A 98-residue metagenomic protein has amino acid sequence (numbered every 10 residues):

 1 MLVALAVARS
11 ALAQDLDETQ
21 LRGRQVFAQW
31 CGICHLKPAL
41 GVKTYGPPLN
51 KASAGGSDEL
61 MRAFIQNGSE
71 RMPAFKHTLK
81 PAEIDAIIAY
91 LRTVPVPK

Functional and structural regions predicted by a protein language model:
M1-A6: Bacterial N-terminal signal peptides
A8-S10: N-terminal signal peptide c-region/cleavage motif recognized by signal peptidases
L16-T19, R24-P48, A63, E70-R71 (+1 more regions): Periplasmic/extracellular electron-transfer cofactor-ligation site, primarily the c-type cytochrome heme-c attachment
E18-T19, S53, L79: Extracytoplasmic/periplasmic, Sec-exported soluble proteins
T19-R22, S57, M61, E83-I84: Stable alpha-helical elements in mature extracytoplasmic
E59-T78: Short Fe-S-cluster ligation motifs
I65, H77-K98: C-terminal capping alpha-helices of c-type cytochrome domains
